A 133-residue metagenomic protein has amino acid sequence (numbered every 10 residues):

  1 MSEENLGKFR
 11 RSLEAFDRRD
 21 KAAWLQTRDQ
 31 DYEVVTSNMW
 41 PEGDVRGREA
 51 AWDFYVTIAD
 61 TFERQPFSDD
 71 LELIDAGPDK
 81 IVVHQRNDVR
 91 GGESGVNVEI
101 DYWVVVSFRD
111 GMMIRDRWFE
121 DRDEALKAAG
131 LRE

Functional and structural regions predicted by a protein language model:
M1-E133: C-terminal and inter-domain tail/linker signature
